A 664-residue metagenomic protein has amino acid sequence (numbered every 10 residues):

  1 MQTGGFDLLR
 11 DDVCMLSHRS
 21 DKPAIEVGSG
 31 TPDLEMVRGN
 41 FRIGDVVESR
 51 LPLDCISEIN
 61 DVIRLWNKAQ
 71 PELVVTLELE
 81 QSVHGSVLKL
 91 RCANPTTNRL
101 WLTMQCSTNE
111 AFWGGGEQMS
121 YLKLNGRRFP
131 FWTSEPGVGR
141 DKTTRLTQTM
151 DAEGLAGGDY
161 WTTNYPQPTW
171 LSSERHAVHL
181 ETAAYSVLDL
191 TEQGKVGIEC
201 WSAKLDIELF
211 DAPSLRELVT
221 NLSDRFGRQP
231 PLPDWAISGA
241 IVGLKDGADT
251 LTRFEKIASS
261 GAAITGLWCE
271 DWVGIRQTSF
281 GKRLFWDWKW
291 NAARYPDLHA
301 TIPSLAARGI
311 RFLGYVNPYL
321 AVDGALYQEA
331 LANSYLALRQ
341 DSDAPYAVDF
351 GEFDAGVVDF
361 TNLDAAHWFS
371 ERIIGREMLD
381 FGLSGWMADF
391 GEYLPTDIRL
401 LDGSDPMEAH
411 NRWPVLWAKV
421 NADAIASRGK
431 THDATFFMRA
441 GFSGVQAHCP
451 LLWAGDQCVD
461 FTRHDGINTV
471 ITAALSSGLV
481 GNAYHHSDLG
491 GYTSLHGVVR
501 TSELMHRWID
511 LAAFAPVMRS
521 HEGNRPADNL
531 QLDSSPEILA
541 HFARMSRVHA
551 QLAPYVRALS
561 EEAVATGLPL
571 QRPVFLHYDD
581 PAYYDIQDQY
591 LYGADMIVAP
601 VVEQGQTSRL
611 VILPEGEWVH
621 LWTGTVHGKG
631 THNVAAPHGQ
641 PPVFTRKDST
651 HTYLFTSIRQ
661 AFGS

Functional and structural regions predicted by a protein language model:
M1-D234, I241-G243, G247-D249, F254-S259 (+2 more regions): Catalytic and substrate-binding clefts that recognize carbohydrates or anionic sugar/phosphate headgroups
L90, T169, I257, L305 (+7 more regions): Conserved, mostly hydrophobic/aromatic
N164, P213-E217, N221, K245-T252 (+20 more regions): Generic recognition of stable, solvent-exposed alpha-helical segments in well-folded globular domains
W170-L171, A177-L180, S238, T265-C269 (+7 more regions): Structural recognition of the beta-strand scaffold that forms the well-ordered cores of secreted hydrolase catalytic
P231-D402: Aromatic-lined carbohydrate-binding/catalytic grooves of carbohydrate-active enzymes
I237-G243, W268-E270, I310-D323, M387-A388 (+2 more regions): Aromatic-lined carbohydrate-recognition surfaces of secreted/lumenal glycan-active proteins
L338-L383, A418-C458, S520-H541: Alpha-amylase-like alpha-glycosidases and glucanotransferases acting on alpha-linked glucans and related
A424-R428, D433-A434, A440-A454, S477-S487 (+1 more regions): Catalytic core of carbohydrate-active enzymes
